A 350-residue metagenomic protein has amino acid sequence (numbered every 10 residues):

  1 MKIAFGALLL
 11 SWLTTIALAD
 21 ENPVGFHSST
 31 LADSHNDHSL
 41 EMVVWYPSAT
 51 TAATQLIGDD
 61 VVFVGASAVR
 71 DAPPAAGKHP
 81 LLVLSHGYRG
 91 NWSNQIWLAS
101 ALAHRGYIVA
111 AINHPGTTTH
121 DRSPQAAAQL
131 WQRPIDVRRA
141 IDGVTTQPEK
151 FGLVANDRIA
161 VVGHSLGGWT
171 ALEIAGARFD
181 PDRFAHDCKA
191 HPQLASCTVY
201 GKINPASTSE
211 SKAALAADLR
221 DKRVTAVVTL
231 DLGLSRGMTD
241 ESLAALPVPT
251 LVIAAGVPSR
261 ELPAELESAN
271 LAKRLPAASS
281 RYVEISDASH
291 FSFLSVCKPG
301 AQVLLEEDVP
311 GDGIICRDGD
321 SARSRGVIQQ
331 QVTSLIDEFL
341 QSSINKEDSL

Functional and structural regions predicted by a protein language model:
D20-L84, H104, A264, A301-Q302: Domain-level recognition of soluble alpha/beta enzyme cores, biased toward histidine phosphatases/phosphomutases
A75-G77, G90-N113: Short amphipathic alpha-helix adjacent to the substrate-entry channel of hydrolases
P80-G87, N113, A254-A255: The conserved beta1-alpha1 loop
R89-A101, T118-D142: Catalytic nucleophile-loop/oxyanion-hole region of alpha/beta-hydrolase and closely related hydrolase-like folds
A126-G152, W169, E173, D182-V199 (+3 more regions): Alpha/beta-hydrolase active-site loop
G152-S165: Alpha/beta-hydrolase fold nucleophile elbow
G201-S279: The feature captures the conserved acid-bearing segment of alpha/beta-hydrolase catalytic domains
A245-A322: Active-site-adjacent alpha-helix of alpha/beta-hydrolase-fold enzymes
